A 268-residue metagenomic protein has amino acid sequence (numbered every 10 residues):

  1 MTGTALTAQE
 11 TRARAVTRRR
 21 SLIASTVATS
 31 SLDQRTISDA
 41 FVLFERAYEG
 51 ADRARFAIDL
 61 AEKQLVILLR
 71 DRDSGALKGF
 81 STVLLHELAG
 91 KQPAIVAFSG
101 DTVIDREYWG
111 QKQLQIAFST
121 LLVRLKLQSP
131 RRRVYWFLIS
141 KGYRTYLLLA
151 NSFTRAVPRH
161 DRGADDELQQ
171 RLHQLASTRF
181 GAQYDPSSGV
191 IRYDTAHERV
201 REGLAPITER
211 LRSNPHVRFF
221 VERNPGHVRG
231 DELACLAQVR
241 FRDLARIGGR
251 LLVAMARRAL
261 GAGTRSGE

Functional and structural regions predicted by a protein language model:
M1-T36, F41, E45-A47, R55-L65 (+4 more regions): Terminal substrate-recognition subdomain of acyl/acetyltransferases
L68, G75-L85, F98, V103: Conserved beta-strand in the GNAT
H86-L88, E107: Short coil/turn motifs at secondary-structure junctions
L88-A94: A short, polar/charged loop-to-alpha-helix boundary motif
A94-R106, I139: Conserved acetyl-CoA binding element of GNAT-fold acetyltransferases
I104, W109-R124: Conserved acetyl-CoA-binding loop-helix of GNAT-fold acetyltransferases
